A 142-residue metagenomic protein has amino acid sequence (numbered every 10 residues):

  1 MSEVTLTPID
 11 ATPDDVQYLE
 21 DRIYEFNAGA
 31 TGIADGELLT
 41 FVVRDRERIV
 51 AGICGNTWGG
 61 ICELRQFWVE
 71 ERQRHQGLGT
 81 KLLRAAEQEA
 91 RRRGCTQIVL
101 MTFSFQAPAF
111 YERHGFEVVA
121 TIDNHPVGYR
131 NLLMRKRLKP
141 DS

Functional and structural regions predicted by a protein language model:
V4-R65, E70, F105, N124 (+1 more regions): Acetyl-CoA-dependent GNAT
L19, Y111, F116: Conserved active-site tyrosine of GNAT-family acetyltransferases
N56, I61, H75, P108 (+2 more regions): A short, glycine- and basic residue-enriched loop/turn that sits immediately adjacent to a domain's principal
L64, A86-A90, A107: Short hydrophobic clusters on alpha-helical segments that form packing/core surfaces in small helical domains
H75-Q88, R113: Conserved acetyl-CoA-binding loop-helix of GNAT-fold acetyltransferases
A90-F103: Conserved GNAT acetyl-CoA-binding A-motif
V99-M101, E117-L133: Conserved catalytic-core motifs of GNAT/GCN5-like acyltransferases
R135-D141: Short beta-strand-to-coil "C-cap" segments at the C-terminal boundary of structured domains/repeats, marking
